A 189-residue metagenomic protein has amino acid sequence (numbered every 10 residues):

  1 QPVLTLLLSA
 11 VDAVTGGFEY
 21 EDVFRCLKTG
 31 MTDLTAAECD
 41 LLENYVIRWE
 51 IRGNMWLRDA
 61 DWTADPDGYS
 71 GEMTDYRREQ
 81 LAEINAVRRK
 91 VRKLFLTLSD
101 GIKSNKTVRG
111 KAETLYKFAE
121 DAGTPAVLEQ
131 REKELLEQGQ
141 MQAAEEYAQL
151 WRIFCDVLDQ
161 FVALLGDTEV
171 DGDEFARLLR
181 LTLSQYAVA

Functional and structural regions predicted by a protein language model:
Q1-A189: Polyanion-engaging groove/track-forming segments
